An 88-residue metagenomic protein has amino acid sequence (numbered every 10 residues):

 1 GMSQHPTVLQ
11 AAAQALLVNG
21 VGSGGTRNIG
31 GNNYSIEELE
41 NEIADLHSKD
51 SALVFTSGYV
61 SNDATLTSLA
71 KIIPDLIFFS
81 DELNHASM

Functional and structural regions predicted by a protein language model:
G1-M2: Glycine-rich phosphate/pyrophosphate-binding beta-alpha loops
T7, V60, L83: Residue-level recognition of oxygen-bearing side chains
T7-S57: Conserved N-terminal alpha-helix of the aminotransferase class I/II PLP-enzyme fold
R27, T65-S68: Residue-level recognition of conserved structural "scaffold" positions that shape functional pockets and channels
Y34, A44, L66-T67, H85: A generic signature of intrinsically disordered, low-complexity regions enriched in glycine/proline and charged/polar
V54, Y59-T65, A86-M88: Short glycine/serine/threonine-rich phosphate/pyrophosphate-binding segments that cradle anionic phosphate groups
T67-A86: Conserved PLP-anchoring active-site segment centered on the Schiff-base-forming lysine
